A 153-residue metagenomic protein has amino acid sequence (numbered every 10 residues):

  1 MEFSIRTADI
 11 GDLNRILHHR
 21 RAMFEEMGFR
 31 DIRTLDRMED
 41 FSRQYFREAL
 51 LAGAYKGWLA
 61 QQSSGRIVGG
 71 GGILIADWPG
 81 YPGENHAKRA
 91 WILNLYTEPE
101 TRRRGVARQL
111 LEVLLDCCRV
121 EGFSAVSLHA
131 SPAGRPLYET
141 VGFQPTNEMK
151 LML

Functional and structural regions predicted by a protein language model:
M1-G11: Conserved N-terminal entry element of GNAT/NAT acetyltransferase domains
F24-Y45: Conserved GNAT-fold acetyl-CoA-binding loop/helix
Q44-L59: A short helix-loop-beta-strand connector motif used in the catalytic cores of GNAT acetyltransferases and, in some
L59, R66-I75, W91, Y96: Conserved beta-strand in the GNAT
W78-Y81, S127-A133, E139, Q144-L153: Conserved catalytic-core motifs of GNAT/GCN5-like acyltransferases
G83-P99, L151: Conserved acetyl-CoA binding element of GNAT-fold acetyltransferases
T101, G105-V113: Conserved acetyl-CoA pyrophosphate-binding loop and the N-cap/start of the following alpha-helix in GNAT-like
C118-A130: Conserved GNAT acetyl-CoA-binding A-motif
